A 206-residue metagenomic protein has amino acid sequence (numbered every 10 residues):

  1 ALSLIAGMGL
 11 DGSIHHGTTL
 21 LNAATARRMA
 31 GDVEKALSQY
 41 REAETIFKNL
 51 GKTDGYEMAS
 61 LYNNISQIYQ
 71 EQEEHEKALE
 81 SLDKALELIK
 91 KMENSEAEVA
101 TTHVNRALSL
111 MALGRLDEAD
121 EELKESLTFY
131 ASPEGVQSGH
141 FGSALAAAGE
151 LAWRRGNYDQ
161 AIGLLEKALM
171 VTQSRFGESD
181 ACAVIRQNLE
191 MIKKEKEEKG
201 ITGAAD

Functional and structural regions predicted by a protein language model:
G7-D11, N49-T53, K91-S95, S132-Q137 (+1 more regions): Short coil/turn linkers that connect adjacent helices within long alpha-helical scaffolds, especially alpha-solenoid
I14-M29, Y56-E71, A97-A112, G139-E150 (+1 more regions): Conserved alpha-helical positions within TPR/SEL1-like repeat arrays
Y158-F176, E190: TPR/TPR-like (Sel1-like) alpha-helical repeat modules
G177-D206: Terminal, low-structured helical/coil segments at or just beyond the last alpha-helical repeat
